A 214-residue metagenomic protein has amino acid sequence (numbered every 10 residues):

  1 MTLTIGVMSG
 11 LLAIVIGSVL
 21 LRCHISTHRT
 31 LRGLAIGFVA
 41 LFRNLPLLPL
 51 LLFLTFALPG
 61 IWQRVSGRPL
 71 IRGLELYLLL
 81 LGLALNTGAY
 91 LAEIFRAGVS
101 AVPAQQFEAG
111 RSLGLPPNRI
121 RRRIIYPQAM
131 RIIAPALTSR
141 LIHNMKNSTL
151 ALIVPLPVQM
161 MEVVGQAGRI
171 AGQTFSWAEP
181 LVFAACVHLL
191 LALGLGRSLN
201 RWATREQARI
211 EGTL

Functional and structural regions predicted by a protein language model:
M1-L214: Transmembrane alpha-helices and adjacent helix-loop boundaries
